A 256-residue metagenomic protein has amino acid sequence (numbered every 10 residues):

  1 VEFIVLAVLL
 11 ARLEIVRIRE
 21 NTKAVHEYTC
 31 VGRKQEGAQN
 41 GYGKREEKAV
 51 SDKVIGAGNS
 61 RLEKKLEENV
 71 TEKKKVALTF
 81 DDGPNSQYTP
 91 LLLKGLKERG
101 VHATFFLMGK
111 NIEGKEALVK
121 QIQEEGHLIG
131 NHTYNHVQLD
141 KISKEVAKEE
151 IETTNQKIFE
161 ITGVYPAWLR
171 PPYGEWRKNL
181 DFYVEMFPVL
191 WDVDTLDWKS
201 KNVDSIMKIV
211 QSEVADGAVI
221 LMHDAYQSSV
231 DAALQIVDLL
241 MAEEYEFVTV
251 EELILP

Functional and structural regions predicted by a protein language model:
V1-V76, K94-A103, A215-P256: Terminal accessory/targeting
F3, D82-G83, T133, W198 (+1 more regions): Generic detector of well-ordered alpha-helical packing
L6, A24, V31, R45 (+7 more regions): Generic signature of intrinsically disordered, low-complexity segments enriched in small/polar residues
A24-H26, Q39-N40, P90, E116 (+2 more regions): Residue-level recognition of conserved structural "scaffold" positions that shape functional pockets and channels
K48-I142, V146-A147, K157, V164 (+2 more regions): Active-site beta->alpha N-cap acidic-glycine motif
E124, V137-E246, E251-P256: Catalytic domains of cell-wall/extracellular-matrix polysaccharide-remodeling enzymes, centered on de-N-acetylation
